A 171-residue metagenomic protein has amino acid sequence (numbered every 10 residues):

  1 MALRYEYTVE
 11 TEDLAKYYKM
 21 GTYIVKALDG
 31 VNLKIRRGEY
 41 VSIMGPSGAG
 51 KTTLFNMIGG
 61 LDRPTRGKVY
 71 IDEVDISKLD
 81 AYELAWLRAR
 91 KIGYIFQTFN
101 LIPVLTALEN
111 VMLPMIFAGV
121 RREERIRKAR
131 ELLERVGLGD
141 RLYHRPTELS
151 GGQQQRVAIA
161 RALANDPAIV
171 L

Functional and structural regions predicted by a protein language model:
M1-A2: A short, compositionally biased domain-edge/stem linker segment
Y5-L171: ABC family nucleotide-binding domain
